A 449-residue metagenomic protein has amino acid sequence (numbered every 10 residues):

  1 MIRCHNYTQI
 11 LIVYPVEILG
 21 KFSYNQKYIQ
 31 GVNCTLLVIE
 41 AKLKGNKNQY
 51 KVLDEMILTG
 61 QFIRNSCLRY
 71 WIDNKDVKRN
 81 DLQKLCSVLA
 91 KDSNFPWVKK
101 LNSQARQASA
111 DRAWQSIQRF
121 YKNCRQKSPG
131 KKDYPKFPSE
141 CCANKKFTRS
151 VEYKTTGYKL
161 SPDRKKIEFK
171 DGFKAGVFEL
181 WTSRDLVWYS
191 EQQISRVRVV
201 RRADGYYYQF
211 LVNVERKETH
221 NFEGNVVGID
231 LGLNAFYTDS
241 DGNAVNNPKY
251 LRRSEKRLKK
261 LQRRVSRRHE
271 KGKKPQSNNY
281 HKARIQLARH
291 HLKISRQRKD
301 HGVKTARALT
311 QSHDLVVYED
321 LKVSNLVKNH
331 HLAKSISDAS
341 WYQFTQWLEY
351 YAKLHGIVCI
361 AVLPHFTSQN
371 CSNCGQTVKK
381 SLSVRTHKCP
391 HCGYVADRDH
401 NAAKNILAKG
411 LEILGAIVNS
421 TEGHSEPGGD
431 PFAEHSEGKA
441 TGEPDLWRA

Functional and structural regions predicted by a protein language model:
C4, L11-A108: Gly/serine-rich nucleotide phosphate-binding loop at the start of the catalytic core of nucleotide/ADP-ribose-handling
C4-C34, K334-S335, A339-A449: Positively charged, low-complexity nucleic-acid-binding target-recognition regions
C67, A108-F120, H400-G410: Stable alpha-helical structural segments in soluble proteins, enriched in small hydrophobic residues
N74-F95, Q192-R196, R202-T345, G415-A449: Substrate-contacting helices/loops that form the catalytic groove of nucleic-acid and nucleotide-polymer processing
L85-R202, D338: Acidic carboxylate diad motif detector
Y158, K165-I167, D204-Y208, F236-Y237 (+1 more regions): Hydrophobic residues embedded in beta-strands of well-ordered beta-sheets
